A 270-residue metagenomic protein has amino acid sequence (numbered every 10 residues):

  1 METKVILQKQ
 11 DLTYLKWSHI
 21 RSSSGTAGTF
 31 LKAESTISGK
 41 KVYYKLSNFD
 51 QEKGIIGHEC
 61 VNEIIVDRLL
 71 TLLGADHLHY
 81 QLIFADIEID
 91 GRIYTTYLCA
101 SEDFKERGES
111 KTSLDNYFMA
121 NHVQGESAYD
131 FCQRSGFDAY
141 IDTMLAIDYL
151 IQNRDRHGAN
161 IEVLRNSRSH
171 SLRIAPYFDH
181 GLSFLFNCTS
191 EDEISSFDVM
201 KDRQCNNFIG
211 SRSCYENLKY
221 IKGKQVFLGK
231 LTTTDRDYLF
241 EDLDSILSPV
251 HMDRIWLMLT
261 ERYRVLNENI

Functional and structural regions predicted by a protein language model:
E2-T112: Conserved ATP-binding subdomain of kinase catalytic cores across diverse folds
Q10-I20, D130-A146, C188-D192, C205-N217: A short, terminal or domain-edge coil/loop segment
Y43, H79-Q81, G158, I174-Y177 (+1 more regions): A structural signal for short, well-ordered beta-strand segments and their strand-loop junctions that often border
G57, S135, P249, D253: Charge-dense, low-complexity intrinsically disordered segments
R68-L72, T143, I147, L257 (+1 more regions): A broad, structural surface signal
G91-T95, A100-L145, S245, V265-L266: ATP-dependent phospho-/nucleotidyl transfer catalytic cores
Q124-T189: Conserved kinase catalytic-core segment
S167-I270: C-terminal catalytic region of ATP-dependent kinase domains
